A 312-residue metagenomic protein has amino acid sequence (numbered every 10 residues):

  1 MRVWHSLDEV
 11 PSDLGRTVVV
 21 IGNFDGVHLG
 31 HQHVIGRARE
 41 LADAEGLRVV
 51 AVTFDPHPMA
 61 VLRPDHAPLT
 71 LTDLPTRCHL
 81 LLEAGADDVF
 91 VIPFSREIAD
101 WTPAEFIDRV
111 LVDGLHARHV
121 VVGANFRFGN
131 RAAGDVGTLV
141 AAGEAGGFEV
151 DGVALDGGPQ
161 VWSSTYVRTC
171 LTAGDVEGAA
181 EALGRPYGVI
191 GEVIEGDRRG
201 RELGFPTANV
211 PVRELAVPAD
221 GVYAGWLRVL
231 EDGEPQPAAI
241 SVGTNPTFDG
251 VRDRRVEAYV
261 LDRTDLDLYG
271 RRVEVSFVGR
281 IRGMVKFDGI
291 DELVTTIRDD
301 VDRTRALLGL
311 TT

Functional and structural regions predicted by a protein language model:
R2-E9, L69, F90: Short acidic-hydrophobic, aromatic-tinged amphipathic segments that line or gate anion-handling sites
P11-D73: N-terminal catalytic cores of NTP/NDP-binding nucleotidyl/phosphoryl-transfer enzymes
P58-P64, E97, V161-W162, V285: A short acidic, helix-capping loop that chelates divalent metal ions and anchors anionic groups
L69-R77, W101-I107: Glycine-rich, highly charged phosphate/nucleotide-binding loops
D73-V89: A glycine-rich helix N-cap at a beta->alpha junction
E97-P206, D288-D300: Classical nucleotidyltransferase
G146, G196-T312: Phosphate/ribose-recognition catalytic cores of enzymes acting on nucleotide-derived substrates
